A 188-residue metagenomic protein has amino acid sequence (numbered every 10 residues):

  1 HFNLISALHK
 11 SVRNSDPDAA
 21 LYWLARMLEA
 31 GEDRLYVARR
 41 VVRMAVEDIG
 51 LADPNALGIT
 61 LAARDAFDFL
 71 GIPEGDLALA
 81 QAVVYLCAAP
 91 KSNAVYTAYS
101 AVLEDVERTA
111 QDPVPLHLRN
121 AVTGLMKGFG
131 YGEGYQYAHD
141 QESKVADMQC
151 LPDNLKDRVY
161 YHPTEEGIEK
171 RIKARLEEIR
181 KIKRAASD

Functional and structural regions predicted by a protein language model:
H1-V12: Active-site flanking loop/helix segments enriched in acidic
N14-D188: Terminal-proximal interaction/regulatory segments of ATP-powered molecular machines
